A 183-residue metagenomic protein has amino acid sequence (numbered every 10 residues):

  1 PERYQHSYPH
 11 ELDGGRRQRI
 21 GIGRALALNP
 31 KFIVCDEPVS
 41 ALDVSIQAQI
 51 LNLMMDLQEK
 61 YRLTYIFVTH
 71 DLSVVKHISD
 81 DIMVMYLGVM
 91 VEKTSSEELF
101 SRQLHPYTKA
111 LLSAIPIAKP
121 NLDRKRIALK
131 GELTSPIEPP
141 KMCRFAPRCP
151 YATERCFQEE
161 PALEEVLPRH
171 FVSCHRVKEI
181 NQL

Functional and structural regions predicted by a protein language model:
P1-E2, Y65: Alpha-helix N-cap/start motif
R3-Y8, R124: Interfacial catalytic loop of ABC nucleotide-binding domains
Y8-L12, R16: Conserved ABC ATPase signature
A27-K31: A short, proline-enriched helix->beta-strand linker immediately N-terminal to the Walker B motif in ABC-type P-loop
V34, P38-L42, I46-R124: P-loop NTP-binding/switch modules centered on Walker-like glycine-rich loops
S95-L183: Short catalytic/signature loops enriched in Gly
